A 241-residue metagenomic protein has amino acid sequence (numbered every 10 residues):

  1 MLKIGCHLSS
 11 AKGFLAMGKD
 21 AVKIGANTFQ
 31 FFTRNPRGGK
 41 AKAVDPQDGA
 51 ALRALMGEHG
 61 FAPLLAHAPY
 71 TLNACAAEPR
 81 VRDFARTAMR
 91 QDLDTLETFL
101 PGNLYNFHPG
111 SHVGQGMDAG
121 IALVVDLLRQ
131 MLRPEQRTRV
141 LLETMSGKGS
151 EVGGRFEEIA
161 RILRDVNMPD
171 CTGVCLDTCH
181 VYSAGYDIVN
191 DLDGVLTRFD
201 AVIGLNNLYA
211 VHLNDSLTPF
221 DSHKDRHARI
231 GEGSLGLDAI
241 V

Functional and structural regions predicted by a protein language model:
M1-A68, L72, A76-D94: N-terminal pre-domain/capping segments
H7-A11, R34-P36, A68-T71, G110-H112 (+3 more regions): Active-site beta-loop-alpha junctions enriched in small/polar residues
L15, H223-V241: Flexible, D/E/H-enriched segments
A21, H67, Y105, D177 (+1 more regions): Divalent metal-coordination and catalytic microenvironments
N27, A62, G102-N103, Y209: Short acidic/polar active-site loop segments enriched in Thr and Asp
F29, V125-A228: Acidic/histidine-rich catalytic cores of soluble enzymes
V44-A50, R86-M89, I121-V125, R155-I159 (+2 more regions): Charged helix-capping and loop-helix junction motifs
G57-E58, A74-G173: Active-site acidic/histidine proton-transfer and metal-coordination neighborhood in alpha/beta enzyme cores
